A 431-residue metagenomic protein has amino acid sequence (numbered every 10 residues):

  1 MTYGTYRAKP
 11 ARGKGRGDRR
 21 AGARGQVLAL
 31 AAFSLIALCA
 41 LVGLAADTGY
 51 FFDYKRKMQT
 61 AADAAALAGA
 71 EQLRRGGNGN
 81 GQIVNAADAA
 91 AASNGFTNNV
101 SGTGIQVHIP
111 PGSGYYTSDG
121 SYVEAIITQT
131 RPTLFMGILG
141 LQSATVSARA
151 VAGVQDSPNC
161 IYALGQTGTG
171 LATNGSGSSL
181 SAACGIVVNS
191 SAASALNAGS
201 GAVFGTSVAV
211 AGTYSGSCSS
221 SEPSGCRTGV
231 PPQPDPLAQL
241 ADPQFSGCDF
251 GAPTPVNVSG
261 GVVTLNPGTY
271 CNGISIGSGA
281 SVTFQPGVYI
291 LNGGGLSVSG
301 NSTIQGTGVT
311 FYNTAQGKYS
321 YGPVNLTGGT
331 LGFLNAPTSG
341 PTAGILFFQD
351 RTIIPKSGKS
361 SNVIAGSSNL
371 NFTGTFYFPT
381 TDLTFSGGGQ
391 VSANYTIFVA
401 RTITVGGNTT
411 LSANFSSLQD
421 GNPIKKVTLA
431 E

Functional and structural regions predicted by a protein language model:
M1-R24, A29: N-terminal leader/signal peptides at the extreme start of proteins
T2-K9, G13, F52, R56 (+5 more regions): Short amphipathic secondary-structure patches
R19-Y50: N-terminal single-pass transmembrane signal-anchor helix
Q129-G247, K356-V399, I403-N408: Short, ordered "entry" segments at domain starts
L164, V187-N189, G199, T206 (+12 more regions): Feature marks extracellular polysaccharide-active and adherence modules
L171, S178-S181, S194-N197, G201-V203 (+19 more regions): Solenoid scaffold repeats with emphasis on beta-solenoid/beta-helix
V203, V210-S215, S221-Q233, G295-P355 (+2 more regions): Sequence/structural signature of small/polar-enriched beta-strand/turn repeats that build beta-strand-rich repeat
D242-V258, F415-E431: Short, low-complexity, Pro/Ser/Thr/Gly-rich segments in the mature regions of secreted, periplasmic
